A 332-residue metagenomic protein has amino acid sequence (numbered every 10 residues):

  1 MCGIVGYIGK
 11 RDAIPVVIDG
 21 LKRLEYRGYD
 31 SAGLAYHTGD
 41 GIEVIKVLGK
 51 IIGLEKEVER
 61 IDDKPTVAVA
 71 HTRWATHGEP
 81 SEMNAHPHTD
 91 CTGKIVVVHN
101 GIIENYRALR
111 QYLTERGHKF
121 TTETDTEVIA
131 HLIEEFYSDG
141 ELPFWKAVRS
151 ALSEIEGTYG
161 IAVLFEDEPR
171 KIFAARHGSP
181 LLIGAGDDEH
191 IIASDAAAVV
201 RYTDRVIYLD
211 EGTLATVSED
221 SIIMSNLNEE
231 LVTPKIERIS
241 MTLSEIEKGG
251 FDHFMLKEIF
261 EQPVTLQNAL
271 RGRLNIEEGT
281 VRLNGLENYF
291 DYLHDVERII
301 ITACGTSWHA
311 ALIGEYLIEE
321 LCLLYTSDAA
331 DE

Functional and structural regions predicted by a protein language model:
M1-D252, V264-E297: Conserved short alpha-helical segments that host acidic/polar catalytic motifs at enzyme active sites
I18, H309-L312, D328: A broad detector of short, well-ordered amphipathic alpha-helices that serve as recognition/interaction surfaces
I102-I103, T306, D331: Short, glycine/acidic-enriched loop or turn micro-motifs at the edges of active sites
T158, L324-Y325: Secondary-structure boundary/capping positions in well-ordered alpha/beta enzyme cores
D291-L293, R298-I301, T306-E315: Catalytic cores of nucleotide-enabled group-transfer and carboxylate-activating enzymes in metabolic and assembly-line
E315-L324: Short helix-loop-beta junction
Y325-E332: Conserved small/polar residues in nucleotide/adenosyl-binding loops
